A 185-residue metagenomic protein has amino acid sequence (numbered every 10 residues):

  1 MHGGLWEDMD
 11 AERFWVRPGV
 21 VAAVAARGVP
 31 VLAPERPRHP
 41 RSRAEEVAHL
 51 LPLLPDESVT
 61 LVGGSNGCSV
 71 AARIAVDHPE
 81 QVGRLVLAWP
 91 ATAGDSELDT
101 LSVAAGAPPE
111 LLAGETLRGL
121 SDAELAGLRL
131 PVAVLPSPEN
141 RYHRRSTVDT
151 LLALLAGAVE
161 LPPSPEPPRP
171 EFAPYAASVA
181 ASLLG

Functional and structural regions predicted by a protein language model:
M1-V24: Short, surface-exposed "cap/lid" segments of acyl-processing enzymes
V21-R41: Conserved alpha/beta-hydrolase
R43-V59: Conserved acidic catalytic loop of the alpha/beta-hydrolase fold
G63-A71: Gly/Ala-rich beta-loop-alpha elbow adjacent to hydrolase catalytic centers
V76, L85-E110: Flexible "cap/lid" loop of the alpha/beta hydrolase fold
L128, V134-P136: Short beta-strand/loop motif that positions the catalytic acidic residue of the alpha/beta-hydrolase fold
R141-T147: Conserved alpha/beta-hydrolase "acid-adjacent" motif
G157-G185: Catalytic active-site module of serine/aspartate enzymes centered on a nucleophile-bearing elbow/loop
